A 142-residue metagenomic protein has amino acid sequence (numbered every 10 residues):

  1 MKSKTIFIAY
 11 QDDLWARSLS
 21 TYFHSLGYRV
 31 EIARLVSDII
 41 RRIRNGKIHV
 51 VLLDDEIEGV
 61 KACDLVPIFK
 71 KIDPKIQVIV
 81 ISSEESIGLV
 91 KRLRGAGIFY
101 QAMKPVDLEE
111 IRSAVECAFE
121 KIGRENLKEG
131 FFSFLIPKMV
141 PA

Functional and structural regions predicted by a protein language model:
D12-I32: Two-component/phosphorelay signaling modules centered on CheY-like receiver
I32-V50, I57: Acidic, metal-coordinating helix/loop segments flanking the phosphotransfer/catalytic sites of two-component signaling
H49-I72, S86: Conserved phosphotransfer microenvironments
D64, E84-Q101: Alpha4 helix (beta4-alpha4-beta5 surface) of REC/receiver domains from two-component response regulators
G88, V106-V115, L127: C-terminal output helix
R94, E110-G123: Receiver (REC) domain switch/output surface
E120-A142: CheY-like receiver
